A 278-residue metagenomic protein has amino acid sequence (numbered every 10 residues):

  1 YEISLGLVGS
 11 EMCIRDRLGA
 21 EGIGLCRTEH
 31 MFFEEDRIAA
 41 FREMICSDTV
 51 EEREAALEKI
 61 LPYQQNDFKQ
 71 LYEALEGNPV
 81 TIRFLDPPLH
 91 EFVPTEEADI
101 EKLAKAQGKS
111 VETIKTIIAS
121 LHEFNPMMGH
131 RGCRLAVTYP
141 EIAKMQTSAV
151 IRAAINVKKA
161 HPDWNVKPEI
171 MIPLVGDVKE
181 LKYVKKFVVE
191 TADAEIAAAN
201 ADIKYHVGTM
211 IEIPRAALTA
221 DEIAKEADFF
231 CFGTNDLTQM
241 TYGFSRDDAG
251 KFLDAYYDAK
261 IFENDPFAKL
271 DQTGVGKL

Functional and structural regions predicted by a protein language model:
S4, S10-E11, R15-L278: Conserved alpha/beta-domain cores
